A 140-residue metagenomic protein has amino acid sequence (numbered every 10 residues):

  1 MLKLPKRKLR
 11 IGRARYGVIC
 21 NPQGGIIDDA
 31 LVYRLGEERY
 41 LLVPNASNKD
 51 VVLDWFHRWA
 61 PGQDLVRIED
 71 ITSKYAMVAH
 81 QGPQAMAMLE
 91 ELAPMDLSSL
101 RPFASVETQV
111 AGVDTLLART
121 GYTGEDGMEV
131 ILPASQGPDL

Functional and structural regions predicted by a protein language model:
M1-L140: Basic, glycine/lysine-rich polyanion-binding surfaces/domains
